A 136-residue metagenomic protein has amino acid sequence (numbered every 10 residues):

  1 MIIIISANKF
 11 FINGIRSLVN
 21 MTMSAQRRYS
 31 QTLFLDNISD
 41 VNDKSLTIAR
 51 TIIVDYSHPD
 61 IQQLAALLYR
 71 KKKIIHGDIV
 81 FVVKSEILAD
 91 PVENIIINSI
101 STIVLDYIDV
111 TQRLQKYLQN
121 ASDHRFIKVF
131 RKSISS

Functional and structural regions predicted by a protein language model:
M1-R125: N-terminal regulatory/sensing modules of transcriptional regulators
F126-S136: Helix-turn-helix DNA-binding segment
